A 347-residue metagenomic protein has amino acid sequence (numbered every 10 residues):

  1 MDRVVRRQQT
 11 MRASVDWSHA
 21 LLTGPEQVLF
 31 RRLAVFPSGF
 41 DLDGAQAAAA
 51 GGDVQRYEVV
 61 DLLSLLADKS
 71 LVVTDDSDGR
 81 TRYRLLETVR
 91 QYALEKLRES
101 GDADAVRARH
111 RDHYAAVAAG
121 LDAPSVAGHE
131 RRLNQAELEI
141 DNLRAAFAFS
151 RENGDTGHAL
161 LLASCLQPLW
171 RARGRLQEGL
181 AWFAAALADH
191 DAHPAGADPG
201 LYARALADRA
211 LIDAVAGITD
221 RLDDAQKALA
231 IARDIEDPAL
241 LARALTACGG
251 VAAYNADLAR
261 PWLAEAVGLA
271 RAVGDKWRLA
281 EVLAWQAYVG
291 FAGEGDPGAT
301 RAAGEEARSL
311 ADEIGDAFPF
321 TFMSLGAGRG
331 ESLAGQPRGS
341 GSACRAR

Functional and structural regions predicted by a protein language model:
R12-V15, H19-S100, D104-D112, E152-S164: C-terminal boundary/linker of central alpha/beta nucleotide-binding cores
V28-L33, L42, L121-P124, G128-D213 (+2 more regions): Short, well-ordered secondary-structure microsegments that present a prominent hydrophobic/aromatic side chain
D104, L133-A136, L143, T156 (+8 more regions): TPR-repeat structural position
H113-A116, A145, E152, C165 (+8 more regions): The canonical alpha-helical register within tetratricopeptide repeats
S125, L138, R151-G154, R171 (+7 more regions): Hydrophobic/aromatic side-chain positions at a characteristic register within alpha-helices of tetratricopeptide repeats
L143-A146, G179, F183-A186, R221 (+8 more regions): Tetratricopeptide repeat
E152-G154, A192-A197, I231-D237, L269-K276 (+3 more regions): Short coil/turn linkers that connect adjacent helices within long alpha-helical scaffolds, especially alpha-solenoid
L160-R173, L201-R221, L240-A259, W277-G295 (+1 more regions): Tandem amphipathic alpha-helical repeat scaffolds
